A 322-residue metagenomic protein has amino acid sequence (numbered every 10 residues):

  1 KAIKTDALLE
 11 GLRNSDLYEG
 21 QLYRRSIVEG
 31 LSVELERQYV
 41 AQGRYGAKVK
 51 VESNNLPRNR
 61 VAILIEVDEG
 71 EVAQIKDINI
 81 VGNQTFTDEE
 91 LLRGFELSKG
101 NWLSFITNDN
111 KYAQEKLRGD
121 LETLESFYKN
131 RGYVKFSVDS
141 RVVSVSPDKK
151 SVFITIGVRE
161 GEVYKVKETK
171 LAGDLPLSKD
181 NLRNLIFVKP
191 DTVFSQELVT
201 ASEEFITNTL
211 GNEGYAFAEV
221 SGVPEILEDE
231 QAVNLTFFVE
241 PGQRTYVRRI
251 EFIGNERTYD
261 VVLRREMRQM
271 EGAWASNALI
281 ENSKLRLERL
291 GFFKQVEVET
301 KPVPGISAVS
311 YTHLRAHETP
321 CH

Functional and structural regions predicted by a protein language model:
K1-Y311: Interaction-mediating elements
T312-C321: Conserved small/polar residues in nucleotide/adenosyl-binding loops
